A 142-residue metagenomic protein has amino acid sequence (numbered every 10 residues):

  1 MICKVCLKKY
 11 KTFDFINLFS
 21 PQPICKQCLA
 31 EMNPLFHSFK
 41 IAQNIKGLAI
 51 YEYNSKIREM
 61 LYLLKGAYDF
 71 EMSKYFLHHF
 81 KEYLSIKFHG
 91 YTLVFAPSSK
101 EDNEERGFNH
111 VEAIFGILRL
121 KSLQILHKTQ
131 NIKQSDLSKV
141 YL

Functional and structural regions predicted by a protein language model:
M1-L142: Glycine-rich phosphate/pyrophosphate-handling loop used in enzymes and phosphotransfer proteins
